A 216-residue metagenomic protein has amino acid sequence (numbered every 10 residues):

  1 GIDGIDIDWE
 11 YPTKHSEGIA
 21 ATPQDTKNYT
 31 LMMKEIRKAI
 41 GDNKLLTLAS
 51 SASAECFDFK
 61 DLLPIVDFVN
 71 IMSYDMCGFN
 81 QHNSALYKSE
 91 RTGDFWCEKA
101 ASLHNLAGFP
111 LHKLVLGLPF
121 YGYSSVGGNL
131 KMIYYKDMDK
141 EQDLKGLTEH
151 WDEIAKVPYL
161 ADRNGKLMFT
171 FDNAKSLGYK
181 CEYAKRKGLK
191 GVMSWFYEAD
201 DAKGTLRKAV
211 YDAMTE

Functional and structural regions predicted by a protein language model:
G1, S51-K60, F171-K185: Short, acidic/polar
G1-I5, W9-P12: Substrate-binding cleft of extracellular glycoside hydrolase catalytic domains
D3, D67, K190: Receiver (REC) domain switch/active-site residues of two-component response regulators
Y11-K145: Substrate-binding surface in catalytic domains of secreted glycosidases
A20-Y29, D42-K44, E153, D201-E216: Short acidic, glycine/proline-enriched helix-loop-strand junctions
N105, K185-G188: Non-catalytic positions within long, well-ordered alpha-helices that form the structural scaffold/packing of enzyme
H112-Y183, K208-E216: Glycan-binding loop/region signatures in secreted carbohydrate-active enzymes
V115-G117, K190-F196: Conserved active-site loop/cleft motifs that coordinate metal ions or position small ligands
